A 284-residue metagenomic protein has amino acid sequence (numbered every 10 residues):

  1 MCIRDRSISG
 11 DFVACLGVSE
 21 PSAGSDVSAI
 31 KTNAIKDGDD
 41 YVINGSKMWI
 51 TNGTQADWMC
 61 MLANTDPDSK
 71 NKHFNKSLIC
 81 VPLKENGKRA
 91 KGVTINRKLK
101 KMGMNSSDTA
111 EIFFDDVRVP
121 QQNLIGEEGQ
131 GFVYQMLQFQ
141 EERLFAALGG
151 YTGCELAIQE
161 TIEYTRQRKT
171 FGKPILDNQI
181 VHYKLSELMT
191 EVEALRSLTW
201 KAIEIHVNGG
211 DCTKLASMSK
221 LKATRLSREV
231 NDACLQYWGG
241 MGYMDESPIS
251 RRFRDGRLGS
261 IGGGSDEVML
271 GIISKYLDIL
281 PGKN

Functional and structural regions predicted by a protein language model:
C2, G10, G24, K36-Y41 (+3 more regions): Alpha-helical interface subdomain recognition
G10-V18, L62: A short, Trp-centered hydrophobic/proline-enriched beta-strand micro-motif
S22-S25, W49-N52, S69-K70, K100-D108: Short Gly/Pro-enriched turn/cap motifs at secondary-structure boundaries
S25, A90-G92, N123-E128: Cytochrome P450 core scaffold surrounding the K-helix E-X-X-R motif and the conserved "meander" helix-loop region
T32-A34: A structural signal for short hydrophobic beta-strand segments in well-ordered beta-sheet cores
D37-D39, N64-D68, L83-N86, D115-N123 (+1 more regions): Short loop segments at secondary-structure junctions
N44-T94: A short core secondary-structure module
N86-R118: Flexible, small-/acidic-enriched active-site or ligand-binding loops
